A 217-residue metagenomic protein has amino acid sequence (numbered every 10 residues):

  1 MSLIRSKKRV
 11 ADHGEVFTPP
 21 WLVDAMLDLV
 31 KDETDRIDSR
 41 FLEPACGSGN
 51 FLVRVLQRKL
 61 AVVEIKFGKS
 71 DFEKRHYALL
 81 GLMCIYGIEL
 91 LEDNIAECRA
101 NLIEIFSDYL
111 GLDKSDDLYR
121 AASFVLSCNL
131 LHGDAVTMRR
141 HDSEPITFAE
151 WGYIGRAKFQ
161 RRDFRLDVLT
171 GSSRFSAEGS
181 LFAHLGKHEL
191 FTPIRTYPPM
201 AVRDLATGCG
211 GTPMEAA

Functional and structural regions predicted by a protein language model:
M1-A217: SAM-dependent methyltransferase catalytic region
